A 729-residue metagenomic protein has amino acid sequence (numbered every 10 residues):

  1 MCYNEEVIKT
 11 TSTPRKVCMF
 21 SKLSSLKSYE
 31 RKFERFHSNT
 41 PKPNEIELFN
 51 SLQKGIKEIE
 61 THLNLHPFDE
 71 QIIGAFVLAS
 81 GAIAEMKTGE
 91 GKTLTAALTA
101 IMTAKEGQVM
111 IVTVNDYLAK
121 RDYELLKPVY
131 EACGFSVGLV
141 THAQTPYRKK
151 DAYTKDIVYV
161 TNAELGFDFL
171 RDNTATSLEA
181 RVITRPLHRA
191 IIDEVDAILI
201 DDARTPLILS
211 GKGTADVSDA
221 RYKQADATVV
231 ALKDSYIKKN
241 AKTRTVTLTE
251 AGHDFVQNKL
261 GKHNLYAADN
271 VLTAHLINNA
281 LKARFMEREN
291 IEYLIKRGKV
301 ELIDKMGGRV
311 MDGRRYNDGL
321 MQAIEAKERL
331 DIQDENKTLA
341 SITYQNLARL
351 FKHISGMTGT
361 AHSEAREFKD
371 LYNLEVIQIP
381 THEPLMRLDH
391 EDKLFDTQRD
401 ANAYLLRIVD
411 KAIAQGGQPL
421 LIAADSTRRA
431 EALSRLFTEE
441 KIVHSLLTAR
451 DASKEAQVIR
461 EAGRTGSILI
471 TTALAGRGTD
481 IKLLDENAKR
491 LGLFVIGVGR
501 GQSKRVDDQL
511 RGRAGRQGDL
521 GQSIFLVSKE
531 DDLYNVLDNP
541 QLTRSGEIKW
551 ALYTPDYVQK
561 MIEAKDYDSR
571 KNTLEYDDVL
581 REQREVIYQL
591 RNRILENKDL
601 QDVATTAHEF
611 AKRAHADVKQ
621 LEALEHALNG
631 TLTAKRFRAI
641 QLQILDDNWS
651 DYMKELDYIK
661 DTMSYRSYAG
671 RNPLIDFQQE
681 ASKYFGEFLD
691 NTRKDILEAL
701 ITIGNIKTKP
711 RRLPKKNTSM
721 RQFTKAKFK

Functional and structural regions predicted by a protein language model:
C2-Y3, V7-R544, Y588-Q589: Conserved P-loop NTPase motor core
L294, G298-E301, G313-R314, L537-N539 (+1 more regions): Extended, charged helical/alpha-beta scaffold domains that provide interaction surfaces
